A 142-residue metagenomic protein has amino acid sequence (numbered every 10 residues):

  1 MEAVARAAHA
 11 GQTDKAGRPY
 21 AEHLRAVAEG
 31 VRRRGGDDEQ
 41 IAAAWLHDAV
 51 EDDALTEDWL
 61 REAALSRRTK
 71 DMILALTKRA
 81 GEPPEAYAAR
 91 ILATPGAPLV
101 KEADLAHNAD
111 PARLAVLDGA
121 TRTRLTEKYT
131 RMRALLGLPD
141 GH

Functional and structural regions predicted by a protein language model:
M1-H142: Active-site helical microenvironments for divalent-metal-assisted chemistry
